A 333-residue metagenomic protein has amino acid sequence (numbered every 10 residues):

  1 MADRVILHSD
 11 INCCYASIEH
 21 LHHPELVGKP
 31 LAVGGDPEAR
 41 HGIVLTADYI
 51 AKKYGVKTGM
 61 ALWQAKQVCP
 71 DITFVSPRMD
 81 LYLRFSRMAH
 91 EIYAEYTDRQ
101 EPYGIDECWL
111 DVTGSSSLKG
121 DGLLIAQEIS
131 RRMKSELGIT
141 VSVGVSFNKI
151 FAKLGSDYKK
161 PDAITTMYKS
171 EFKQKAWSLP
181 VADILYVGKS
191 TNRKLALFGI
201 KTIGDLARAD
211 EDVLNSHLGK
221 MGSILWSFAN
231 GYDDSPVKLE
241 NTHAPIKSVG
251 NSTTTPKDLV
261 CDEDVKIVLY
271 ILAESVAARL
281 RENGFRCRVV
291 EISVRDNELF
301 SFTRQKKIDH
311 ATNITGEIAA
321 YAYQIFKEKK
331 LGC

Functional and structural regions predicted by a protein language model:
M1-S227, E240, A278: Gly/Gly-Pro- and Ser/Thr-rich, intrinsically disordered tail segments characteristic of DNA damage-repair and tolerance
H8, T191-C333: DNA-contacting surface of Y-family translesion DNA polymerases
